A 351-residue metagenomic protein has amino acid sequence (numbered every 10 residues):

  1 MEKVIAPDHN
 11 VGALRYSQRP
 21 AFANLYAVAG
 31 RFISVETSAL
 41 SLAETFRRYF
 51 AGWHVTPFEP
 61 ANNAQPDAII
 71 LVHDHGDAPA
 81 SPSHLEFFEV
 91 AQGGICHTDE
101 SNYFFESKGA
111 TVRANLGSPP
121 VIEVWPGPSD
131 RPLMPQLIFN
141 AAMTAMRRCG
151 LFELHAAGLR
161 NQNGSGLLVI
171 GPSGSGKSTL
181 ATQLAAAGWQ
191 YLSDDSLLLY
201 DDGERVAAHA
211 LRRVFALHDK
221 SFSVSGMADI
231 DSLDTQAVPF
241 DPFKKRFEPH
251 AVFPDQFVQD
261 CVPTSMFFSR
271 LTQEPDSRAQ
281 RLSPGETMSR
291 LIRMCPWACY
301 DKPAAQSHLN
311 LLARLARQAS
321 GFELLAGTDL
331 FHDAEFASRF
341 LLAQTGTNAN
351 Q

Functional and structural regions predicted by a protein language model:
M1-S173, T182, A186-L192, L197-Q351: A noncatalytic interaction/capping subdomain that flanks phosphate/NTP-handling catalytic cores
K177: Conserved lysine of the Walker
